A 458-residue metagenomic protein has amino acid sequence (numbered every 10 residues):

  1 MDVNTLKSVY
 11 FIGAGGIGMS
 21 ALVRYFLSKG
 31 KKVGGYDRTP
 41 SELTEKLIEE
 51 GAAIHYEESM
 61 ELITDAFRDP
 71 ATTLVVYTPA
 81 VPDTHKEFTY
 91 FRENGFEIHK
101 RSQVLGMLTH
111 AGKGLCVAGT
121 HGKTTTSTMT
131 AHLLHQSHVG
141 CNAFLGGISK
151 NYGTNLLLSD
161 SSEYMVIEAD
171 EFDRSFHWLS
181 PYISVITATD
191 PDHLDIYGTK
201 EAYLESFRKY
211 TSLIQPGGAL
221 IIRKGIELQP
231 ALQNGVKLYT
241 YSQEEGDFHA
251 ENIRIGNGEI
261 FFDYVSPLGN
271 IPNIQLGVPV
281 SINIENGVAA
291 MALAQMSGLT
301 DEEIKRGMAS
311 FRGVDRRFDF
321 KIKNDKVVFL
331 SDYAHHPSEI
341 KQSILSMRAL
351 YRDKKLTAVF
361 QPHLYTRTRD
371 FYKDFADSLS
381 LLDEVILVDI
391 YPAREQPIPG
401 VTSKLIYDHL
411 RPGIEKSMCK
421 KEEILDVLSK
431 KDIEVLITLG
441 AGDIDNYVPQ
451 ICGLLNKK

Functional and structural regions predicted by a protein language model:
M1-K100, V104, A219, H249 (+2 more regions): N-terminal leader/targeting and accessory segments in enzymes
D2-S8, G18, Y25, K29 (+2 more regions): Nucleotide phosphate-binding/pyrophosphate-handling subdomain across enzymes that bind or process nucleotide phosphates
T5, Y25-K31, L62-F67, P79-I222 (+4 more regions): Phosphate-binding loop of NTP-binding sites
K31-R38, L220-K224, T357-F360, L382-P392: Short internal beta-strands
Y36-D37, H55-M60, H99-Q103, F144-G146 (+4 more regions): Beta-strand->loop->alpha-helix junctions that form or flank phosphate-binding loops in nucleotide-handling enzymes
E50, K237, A376-E434: C-terminal helical cap/extension that packs against the catalytic core of soluble nucleotide-cofactor enzymes
M60-A71, H177, E423-K431: Short amphipathic alpha-helix with an adjacent loop that forms part of the alpha/beta core around
